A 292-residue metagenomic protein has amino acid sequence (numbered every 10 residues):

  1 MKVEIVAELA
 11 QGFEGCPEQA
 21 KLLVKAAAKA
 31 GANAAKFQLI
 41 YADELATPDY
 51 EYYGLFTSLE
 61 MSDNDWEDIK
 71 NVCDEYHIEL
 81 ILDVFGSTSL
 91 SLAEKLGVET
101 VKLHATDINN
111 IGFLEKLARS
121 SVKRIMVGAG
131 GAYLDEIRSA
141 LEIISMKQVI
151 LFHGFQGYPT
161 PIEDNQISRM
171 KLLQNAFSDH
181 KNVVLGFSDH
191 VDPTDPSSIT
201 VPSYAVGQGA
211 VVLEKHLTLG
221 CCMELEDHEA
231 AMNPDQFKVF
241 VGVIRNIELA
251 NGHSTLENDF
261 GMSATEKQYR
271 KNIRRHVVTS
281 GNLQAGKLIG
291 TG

Functional and structural regions predicted by a protein language model:
M1-G292: Catalytic cores and adjacent flexible loops of soluble metabolic enzymes that perform enolate/carbanion chemistry on
